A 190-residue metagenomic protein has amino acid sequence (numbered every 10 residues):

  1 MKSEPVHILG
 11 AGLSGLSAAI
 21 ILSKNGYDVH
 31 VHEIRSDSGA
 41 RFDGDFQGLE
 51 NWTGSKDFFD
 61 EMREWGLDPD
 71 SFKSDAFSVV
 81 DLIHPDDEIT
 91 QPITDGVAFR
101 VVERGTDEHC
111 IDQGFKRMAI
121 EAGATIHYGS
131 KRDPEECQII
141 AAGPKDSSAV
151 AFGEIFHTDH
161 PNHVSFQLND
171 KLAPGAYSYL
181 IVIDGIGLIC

Functional and structural regions predicted by a protein language model:
K2, N25, D75-S78, P174: Short, basic and Ser/Thr-rich N-terminal targeting/leader segments
E4-V31: N-terminal Rossmann-like FAD-binding beta1-loop-alpha1 element of flavoenzymes
A11, I21, R35, H109-C190: Predominantly flavin-linked oxidoreductase catalytic cores and closely associated redox partners
I21, S36-D86, F152: N-terminal FAD cofactor-binding segment of flavoenzymes
T53-K56, T94-R117, S147: Short beta-strand to alpha-helix junction loop
I83-E88, V182-I186: Short acidic-glycine loop/turn motifs at beta-strand connectors
I89-P92, V164: Short beta-strand segments
